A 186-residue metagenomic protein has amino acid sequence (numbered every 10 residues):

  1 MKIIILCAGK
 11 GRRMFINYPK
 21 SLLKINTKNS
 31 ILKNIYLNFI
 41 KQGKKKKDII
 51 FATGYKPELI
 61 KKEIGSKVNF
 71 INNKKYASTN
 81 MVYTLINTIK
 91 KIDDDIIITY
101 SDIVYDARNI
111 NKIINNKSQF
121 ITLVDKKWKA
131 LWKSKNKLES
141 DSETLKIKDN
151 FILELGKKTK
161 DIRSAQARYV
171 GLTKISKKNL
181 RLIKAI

Functional and structural regions predicted by a protein language model:
M1-E58: N-terminal glycine-rich phosphate-binding loop and ensuing alpha1 helix
K2-I4, N69, T144-K146: Residues embedded in well-ordered beta-strands
C7-A8, T53, N73-K74, Y100-D102 (+3 more regions): Fold-independent oxyanion-binding glycine-rich loops and adjacent beta-strand/coil segments at enzyme active sites
S21, D48, K67-N69, F151: Conserved beta-strand segments of alpha/beta enzyme cores
L32, I60, T88, L145 (+1 more regions): Residue-level signal for inorganic ion chemistry
K44-K45, I92, F151: Short loop/turn motifs at secondary-structure junctions
I60-S142: Conserved beta-loop-beta/alpha segment of the NTase-like Rossmann-fold superfamily that binds/positions NTPs
D106-I186: Conserved core of the sugar-phosphate nucleotidyltransferase
